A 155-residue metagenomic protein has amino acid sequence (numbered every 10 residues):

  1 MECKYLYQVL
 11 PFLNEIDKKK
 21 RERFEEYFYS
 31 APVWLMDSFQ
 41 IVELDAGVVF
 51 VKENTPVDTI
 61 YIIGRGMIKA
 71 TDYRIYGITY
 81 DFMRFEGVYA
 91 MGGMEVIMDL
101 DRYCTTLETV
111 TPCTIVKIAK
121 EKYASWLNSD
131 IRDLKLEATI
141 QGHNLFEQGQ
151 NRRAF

Functional and structural regions predicted by a protein language model:
M1-F155: Cytosolic regulatory regions built on CNB/CRP/Popeye-like sensor folds
